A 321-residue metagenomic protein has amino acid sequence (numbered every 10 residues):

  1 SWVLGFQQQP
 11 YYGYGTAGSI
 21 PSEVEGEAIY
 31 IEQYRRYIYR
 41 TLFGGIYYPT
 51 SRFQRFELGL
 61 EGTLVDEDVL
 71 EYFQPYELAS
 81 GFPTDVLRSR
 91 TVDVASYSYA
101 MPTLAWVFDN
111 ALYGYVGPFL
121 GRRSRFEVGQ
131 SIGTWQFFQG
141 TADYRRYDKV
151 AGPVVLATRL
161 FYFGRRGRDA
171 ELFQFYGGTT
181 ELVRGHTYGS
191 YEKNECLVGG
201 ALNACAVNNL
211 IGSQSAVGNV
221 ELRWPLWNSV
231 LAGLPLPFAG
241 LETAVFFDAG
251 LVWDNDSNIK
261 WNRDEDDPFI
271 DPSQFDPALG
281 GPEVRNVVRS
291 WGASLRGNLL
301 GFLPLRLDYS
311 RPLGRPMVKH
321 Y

Functional and structural regions predicted by a protein language model:
G5-Y11, T16-R35, L42-G45, L64 (+5 more regions): C-terminal outer-membrane beta-barrel translocator/porin domains of Gram-negative envelope proteins and their
Y34-Y37, T41, Y48-R55, L60: Surface-exposed, low-complexity/disordered segments and acidic/polar micro-motifs at processing/linker regions
Q54-F56, L64-V69: Charge-patterned, long linear interaction tracts outside catalytic cores
R55-G59, V155-A157, P304: Membrane-spanning beta-strand positions in outer-membrane beta-barrel proteins
A244-F246, L303-S310: Conserved active-site loop/cleft motifs that coordinate metal ions or position small ligands
S290-R296: Short glycine-rich, acidic/polar surface loops and turns
